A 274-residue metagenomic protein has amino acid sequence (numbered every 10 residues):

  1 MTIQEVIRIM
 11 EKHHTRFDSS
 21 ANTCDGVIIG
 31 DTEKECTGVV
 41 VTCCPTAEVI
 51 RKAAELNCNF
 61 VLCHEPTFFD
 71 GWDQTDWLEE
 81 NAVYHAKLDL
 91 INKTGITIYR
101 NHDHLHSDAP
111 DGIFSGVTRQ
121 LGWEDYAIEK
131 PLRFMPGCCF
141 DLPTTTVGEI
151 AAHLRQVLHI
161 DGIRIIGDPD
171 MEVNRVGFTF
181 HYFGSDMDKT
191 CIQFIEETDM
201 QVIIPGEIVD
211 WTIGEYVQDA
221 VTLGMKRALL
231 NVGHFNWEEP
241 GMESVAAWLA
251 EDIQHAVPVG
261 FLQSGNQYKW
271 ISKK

Functional and structural regions predicted by a protein language model:
M1-K274: Active-site catalytic microenvironments in core metabolic enzymes, especially phosphate/sugar-handling
